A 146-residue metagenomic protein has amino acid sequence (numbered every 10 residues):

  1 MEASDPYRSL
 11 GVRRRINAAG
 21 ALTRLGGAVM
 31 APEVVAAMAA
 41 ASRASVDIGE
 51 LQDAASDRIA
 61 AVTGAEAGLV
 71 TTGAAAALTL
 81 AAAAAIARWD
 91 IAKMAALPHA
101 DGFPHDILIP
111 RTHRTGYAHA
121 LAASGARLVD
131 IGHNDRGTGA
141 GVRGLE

Functional and structural regions predicted by a protein language model:
M1-S45: N-terminal "arm"/small-domain region of PLP-dependent enzymes with the aminotransferase-like
Y7-S9, R14-N17, A60-T63, V70 (+3 more regions): Solvent-exposed alpha-helices and their adjacent loops that cap or buttress functional pockets in soluble metabolic
I16-A18, I48-G49, G68-T72, I109-P110 (+1 more regions): General beta-strand structural signal in soluble alpha/beta enzymes
A31-A76, A84: Conserved N-terminal alpha-helix of the aminotransferase class I/II PLP-enzyme fold
A77-A81, T115-Y117: Short glycine/serine/threonine-rich phosphate/pyrophosphate-binding segments that cradle anionic phosphate groups
A84-I91, S124-L128: A glycine- and small-aliphatic-rich helix-loop capping segment at beta-alpha/alpha-beta transitions that lines
R88-H113: Conserved PLP-anchoring active-site segment centered on the Schiff-base-forming lysine
T115-E146: PLP-dependent aminotransferase-class I/II
